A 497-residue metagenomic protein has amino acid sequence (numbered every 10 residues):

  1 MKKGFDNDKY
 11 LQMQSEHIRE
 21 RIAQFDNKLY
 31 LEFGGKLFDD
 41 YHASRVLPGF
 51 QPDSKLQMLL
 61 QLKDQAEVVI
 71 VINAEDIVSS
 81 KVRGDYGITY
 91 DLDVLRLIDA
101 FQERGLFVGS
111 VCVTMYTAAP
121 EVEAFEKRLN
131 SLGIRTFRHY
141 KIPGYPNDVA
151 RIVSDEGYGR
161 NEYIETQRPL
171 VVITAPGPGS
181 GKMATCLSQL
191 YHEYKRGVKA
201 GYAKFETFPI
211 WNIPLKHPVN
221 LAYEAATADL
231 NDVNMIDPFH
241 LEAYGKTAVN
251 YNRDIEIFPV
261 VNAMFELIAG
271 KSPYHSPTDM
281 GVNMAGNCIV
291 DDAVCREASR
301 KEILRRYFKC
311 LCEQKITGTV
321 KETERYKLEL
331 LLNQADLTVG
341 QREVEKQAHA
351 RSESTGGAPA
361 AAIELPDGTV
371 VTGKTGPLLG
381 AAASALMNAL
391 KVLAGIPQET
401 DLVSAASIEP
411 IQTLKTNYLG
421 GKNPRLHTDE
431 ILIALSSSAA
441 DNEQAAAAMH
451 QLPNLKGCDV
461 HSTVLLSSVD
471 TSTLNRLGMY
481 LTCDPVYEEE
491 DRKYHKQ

Functional and structural regions predicted by a protein language model:
M1-I173, Q189-R351, T355-A358, L365-D367 (+2 more regions): Flexible phosphate-sensing "switch/lid" loops adjacent to ATP/NTP-binding sites across phosphate-transfer
G177-P178: The conserved Walker
K182, A360-A362: Transmembrane alpha-helical segments and their cytosolic interface motifs in multi-pass membrane proteins
T185: Hydrophobic positions on the alpha1 helix immediately C-terminal to the Walker A/P-loop
K374-T375: Short clusters of small/polar residues that mark proteolytic maturation junctions
L378-A394: A short, polar/charged loop-to-alpha-helix boundary motif
V392-P424: Short HxH-centered metal-ligating active-site micro-motif
